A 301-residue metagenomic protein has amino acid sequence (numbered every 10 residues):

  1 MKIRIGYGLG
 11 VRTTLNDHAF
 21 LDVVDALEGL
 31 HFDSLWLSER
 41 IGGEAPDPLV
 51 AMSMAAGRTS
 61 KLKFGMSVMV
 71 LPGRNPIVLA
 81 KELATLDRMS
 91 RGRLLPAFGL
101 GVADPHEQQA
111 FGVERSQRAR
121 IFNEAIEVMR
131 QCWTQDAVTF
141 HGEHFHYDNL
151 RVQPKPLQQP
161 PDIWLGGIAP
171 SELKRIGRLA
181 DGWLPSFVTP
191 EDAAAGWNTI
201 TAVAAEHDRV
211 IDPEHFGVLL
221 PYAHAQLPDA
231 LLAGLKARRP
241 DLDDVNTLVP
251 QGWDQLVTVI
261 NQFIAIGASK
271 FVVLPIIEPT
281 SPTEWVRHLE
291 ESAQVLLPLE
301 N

Functional and structural regions predicted by a protein language model:
M1-T59, F64, Q159-P161, L274 (+2 more regions): N-terminal beta1-alpha1-beta2 module of alpha/beta enzyme domains
K2-L15, G73-T139, S186-F187, E191-D192: Flexible, glycine-rich active-site loops centered on histidine and acidic residues that chelate a metal or position
I3-L9, L35-L37, K63-S67, L94-F98 (+4 more regions): Hydrophobic faces of well-ordered beta-strands that scaffold small-molecule active sites in alpha/beta enzyme cores
I5-H18, M69-I77, L157-I168, D241-D254: Active-site mouth loops of central-metabolism enzymes
T14-L27, V78-E82, L165-R178, L231 (+1 more regions): Short, acidic/polar
L27, H31, A55, L86 (+7 more regions): Conserved, mostly hydrophobic/aromatic
F32, R91, A180-D181, A268-S269: A structural motif
F111, R115-V152, P156, S186-E291 (+1 more regions): An alpha-helical appendage that flanks or caps ligand/catalytic pockets
